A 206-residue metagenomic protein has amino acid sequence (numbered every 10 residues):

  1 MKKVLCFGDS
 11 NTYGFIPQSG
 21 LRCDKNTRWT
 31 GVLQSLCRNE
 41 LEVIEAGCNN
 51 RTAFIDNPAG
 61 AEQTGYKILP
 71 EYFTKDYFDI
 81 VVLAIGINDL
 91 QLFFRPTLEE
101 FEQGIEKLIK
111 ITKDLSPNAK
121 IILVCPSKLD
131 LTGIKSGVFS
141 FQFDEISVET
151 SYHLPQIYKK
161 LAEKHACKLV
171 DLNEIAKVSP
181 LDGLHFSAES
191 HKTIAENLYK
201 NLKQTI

Functional and structural regions predicted by a protein language model:
M1-A59, E71-Y77, V81, K192-T193: Serine-esterase "nucleophile elbow" of acetyl-processing enzymes
Q63-I206: Alpha-helical cap/lid subdomain in secreted, periplasmic, or secretory-pathway luminal O-acyl-processing enzymes
